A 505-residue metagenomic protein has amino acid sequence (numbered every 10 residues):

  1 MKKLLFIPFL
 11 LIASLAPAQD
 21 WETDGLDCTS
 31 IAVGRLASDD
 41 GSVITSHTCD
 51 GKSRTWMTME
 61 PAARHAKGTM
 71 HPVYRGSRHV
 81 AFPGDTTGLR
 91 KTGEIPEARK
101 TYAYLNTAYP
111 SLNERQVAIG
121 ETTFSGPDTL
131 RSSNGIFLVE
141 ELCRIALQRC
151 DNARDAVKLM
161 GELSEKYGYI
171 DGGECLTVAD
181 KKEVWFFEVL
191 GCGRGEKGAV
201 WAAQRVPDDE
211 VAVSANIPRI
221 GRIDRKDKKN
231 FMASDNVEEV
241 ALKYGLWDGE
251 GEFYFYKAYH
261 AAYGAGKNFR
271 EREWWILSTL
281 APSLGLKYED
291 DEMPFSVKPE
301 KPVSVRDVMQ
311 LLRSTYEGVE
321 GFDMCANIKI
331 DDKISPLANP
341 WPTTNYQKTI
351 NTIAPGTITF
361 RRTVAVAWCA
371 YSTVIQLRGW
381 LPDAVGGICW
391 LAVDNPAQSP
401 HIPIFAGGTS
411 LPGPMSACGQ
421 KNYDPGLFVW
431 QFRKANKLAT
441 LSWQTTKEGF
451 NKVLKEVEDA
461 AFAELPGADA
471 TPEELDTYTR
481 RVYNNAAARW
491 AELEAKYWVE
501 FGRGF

Functional and structural regions predicted by a protein language model:
M1-L4: Positively charged n-region of N-terminal signal peptides that target proteins for export
F6-P17: Hydrophobic h-region of N-terminal signal peptides that target proteins for export in Gram-negative bacteria
D20-L138, L159-E162, K166-R306: A contiguous strand-loop segment
T129-S133, E141-C150: Second-shell loop/turn segments in exported
E239-A384: Glycine-rich, aromatic-lined ligand/substrate-binding cores of catalytic and carbohydrate-binding domains
P336-G467: Substrate-recognition/cap regions that form aromatic- and gly/pro-loop-enriched pockets for small-molecule ligands
N451-F505: Histidine-centered catalytic/metal-binding microenvironments
